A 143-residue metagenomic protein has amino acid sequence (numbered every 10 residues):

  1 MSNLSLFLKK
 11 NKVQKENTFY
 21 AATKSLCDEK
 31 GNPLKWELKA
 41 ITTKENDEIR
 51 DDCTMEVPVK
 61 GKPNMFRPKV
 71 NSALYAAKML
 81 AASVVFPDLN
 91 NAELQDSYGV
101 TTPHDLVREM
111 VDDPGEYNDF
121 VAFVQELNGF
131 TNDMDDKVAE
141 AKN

Functional and structural regions predicted by a protein language model:
M1-K15, M134-N143: Low-complexity intrinsically disordered segments
M1-S5, K10, T23, L38 (+2 more regions): Intrinsically disordered, low-complexity regions
K12-L26: Short acidic, Pro/Gly- and aromatic-enriched capping/linker segments at domain boundaries
T23-S25, K30-K35: Short, mixed charged/polar active-site loops that provide acid/base catalysis or chelate metal/phosphate cofactors
N32-E37, I41-N143: Short, surface-exposed, charged amphipathic helix/loop patches that serve as local interaction elements
